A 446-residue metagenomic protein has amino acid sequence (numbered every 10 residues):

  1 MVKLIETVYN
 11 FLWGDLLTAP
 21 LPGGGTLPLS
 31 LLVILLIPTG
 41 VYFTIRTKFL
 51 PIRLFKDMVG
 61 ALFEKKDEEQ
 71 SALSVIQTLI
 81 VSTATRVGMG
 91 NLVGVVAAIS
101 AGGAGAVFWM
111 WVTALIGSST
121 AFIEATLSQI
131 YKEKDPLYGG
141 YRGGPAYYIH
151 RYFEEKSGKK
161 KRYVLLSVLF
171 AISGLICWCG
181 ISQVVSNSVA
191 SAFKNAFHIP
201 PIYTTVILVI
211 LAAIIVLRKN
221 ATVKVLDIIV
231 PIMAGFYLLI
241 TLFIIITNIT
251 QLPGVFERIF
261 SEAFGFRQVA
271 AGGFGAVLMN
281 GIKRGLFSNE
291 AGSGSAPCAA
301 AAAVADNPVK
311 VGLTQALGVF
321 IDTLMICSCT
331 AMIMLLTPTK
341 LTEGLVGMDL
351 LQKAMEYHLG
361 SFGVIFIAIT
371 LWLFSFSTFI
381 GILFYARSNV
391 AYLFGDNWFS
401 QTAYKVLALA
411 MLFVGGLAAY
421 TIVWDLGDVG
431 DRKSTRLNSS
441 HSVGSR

Functional and structural regions predicted by a protein language model:
M1-M89, I99-A106, G117, R446: N-terminal alpha-helical transmembrane segments of multi-pass membrane transport and channel/translocase proteins
T39-T44, I116-Y141, H150-N187, S191-I215 (+1 more regions): Helix-loop-helix module between adjacent transmembrane segments
T44, K48, A97-A104, V185 (+5 more regions): Membrane-water interface regions at transmembrane-helix termini and the short interhelical loops of multi-pass membrane
F49-V75, A97, G103-V107, S119-K161 (+2 more regions): Flexible loop linkers connecting adjacent transmembrane helices in multi-pass alpha-helical membrane transporters
E68-A101, L127-I130, L137-Y152, L169-I172 (+1 more regions): Alpha-helical membrane segments and immediately flanking helix-loop junctions that form or couple to the substrate/ion
E124-P136, L242-R258, V269-G272, A302-A303 (+1 more regions): Extracellular/periplasmic helix-exit of transmembrane alpha-helices
S173-T205, L211-A213, M233-A270, R446: Hydrophobic alpha-helical segments and their helix-loop junctions in multi-pass secondary transporters
T435-S440, G444: Conserved small/polar residues in nucleotide/adenosyl-binding loops
